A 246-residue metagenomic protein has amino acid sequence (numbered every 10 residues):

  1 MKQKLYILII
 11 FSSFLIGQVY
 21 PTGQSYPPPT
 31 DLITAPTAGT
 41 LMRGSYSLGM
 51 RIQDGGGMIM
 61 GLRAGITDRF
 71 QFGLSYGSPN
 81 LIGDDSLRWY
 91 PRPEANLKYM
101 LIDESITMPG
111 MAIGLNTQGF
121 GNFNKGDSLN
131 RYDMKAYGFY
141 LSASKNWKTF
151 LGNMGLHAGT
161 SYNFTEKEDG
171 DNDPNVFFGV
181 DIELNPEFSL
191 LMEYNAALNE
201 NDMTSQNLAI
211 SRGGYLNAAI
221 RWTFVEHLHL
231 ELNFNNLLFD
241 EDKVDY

Functional and structural regions predicted by a protein language model:
M1, G155, E166-E168: C-terminal intrinsically disordered extensions
M1-P29: Cleavable N-terminal export/targeting peptides
Q18-M154, S161-T165, E183-F239, K243-D245: Transmembrane beta-barrel domains of Gram-negative outer membranes and organellar outer membranes
V180: Mobile, glycine-rich extracellular loop/lid and propeptide segments that shape or gate substrate/ligand access
